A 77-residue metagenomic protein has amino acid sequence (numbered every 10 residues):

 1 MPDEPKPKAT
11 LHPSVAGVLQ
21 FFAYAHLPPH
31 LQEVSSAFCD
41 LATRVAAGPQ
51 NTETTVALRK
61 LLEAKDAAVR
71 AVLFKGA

Functional and structural regions predicted by a protein language model:
M1-P49, A64, L73-A77: Intrinsically disordered, low-complexity regulatory regions that flank transcription factor DNA-binding cores
T55-L62: Short, charged, amphipathic alpha-helical segments
V69-R70: Charged, amphipathic alpha-helical regulatory modules used for macromolecular assembly or allosteric control
